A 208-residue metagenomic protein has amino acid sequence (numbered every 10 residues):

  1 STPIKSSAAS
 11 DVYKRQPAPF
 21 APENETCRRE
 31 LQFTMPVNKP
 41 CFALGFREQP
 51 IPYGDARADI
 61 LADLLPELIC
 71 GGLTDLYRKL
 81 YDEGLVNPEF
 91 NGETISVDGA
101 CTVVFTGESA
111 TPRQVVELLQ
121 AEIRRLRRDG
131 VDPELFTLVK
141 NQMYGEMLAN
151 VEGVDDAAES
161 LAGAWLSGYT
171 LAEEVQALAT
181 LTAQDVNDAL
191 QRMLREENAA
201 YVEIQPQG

Functional and structural regions predicted by a protein language model:
S1, L68, E146-N150, M193: Histidine kinase transmitter module recognition
S1-A9, Y13: Single conserved hydrophobic/aromatic residue that forms the stacking wall/gate of nucleotide- or nucleobase-binding
I4, A56-I60, G72: A generic structural signal for residues located within well-ordered alpha-helices of large catalytic or ligand-binding
S7, E117-I123: Short amphipathic alpha-helices in soluble, non-transmembrane regions that often serve as interface/regulatory elements
D11-D55, E67-R113, E117, Q176-V202 (+1 more regions): Non-catalytic beta-strand/loop surface segments
K14-N24, V97, A121-N150, E203: Acidic/histidine-enriched alpha-helical segments
Q32, K39, D75, K79-N87 (+2 more regions): Short acidic/His-enriched helical or mixed secondary-structure segments at domain edges of catalytic enzymes and some
